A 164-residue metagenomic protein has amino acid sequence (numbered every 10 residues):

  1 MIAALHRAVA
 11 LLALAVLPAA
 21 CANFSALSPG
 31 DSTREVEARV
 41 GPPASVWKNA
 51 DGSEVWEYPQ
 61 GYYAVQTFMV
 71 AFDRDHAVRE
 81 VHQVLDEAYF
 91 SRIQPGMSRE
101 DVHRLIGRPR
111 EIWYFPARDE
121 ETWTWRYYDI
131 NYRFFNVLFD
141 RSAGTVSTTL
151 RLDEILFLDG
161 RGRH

Functional and structural regions predicted by a protein language model:
M1-A19: Sec-dependent bacterial lipoprotein signal peptides
C21-H164: Residues within mature, well-folded domains
